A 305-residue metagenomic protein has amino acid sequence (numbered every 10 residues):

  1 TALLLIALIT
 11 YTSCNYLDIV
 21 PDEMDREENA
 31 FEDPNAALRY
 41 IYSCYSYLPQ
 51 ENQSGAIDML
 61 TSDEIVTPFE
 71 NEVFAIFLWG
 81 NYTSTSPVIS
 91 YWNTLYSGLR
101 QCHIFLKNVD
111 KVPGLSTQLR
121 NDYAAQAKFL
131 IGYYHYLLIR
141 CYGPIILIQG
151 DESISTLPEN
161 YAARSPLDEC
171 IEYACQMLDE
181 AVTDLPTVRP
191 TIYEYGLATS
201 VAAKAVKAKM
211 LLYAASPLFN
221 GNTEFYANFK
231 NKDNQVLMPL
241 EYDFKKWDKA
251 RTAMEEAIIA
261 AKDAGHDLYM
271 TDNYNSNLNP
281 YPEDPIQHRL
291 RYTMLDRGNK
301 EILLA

Functional and structural regions predicted by a protein language model:
A2-Y11: Bacterial N-terminal signal peptides
C14-T61: Membrane-proximal, proline-rich intrinsically disordered regions
D33-Q50, E70-Y142, L157-Y195: Conserved, well-structured interaction surfaces
I139-R140, I146, R189, Y213-N222: Short coil/turn linking the two alpha-helices of tandem helical-hairpin repeats
G196-V206, M210: Amphipathic alpha-helical protein-interaction segments enriched in hydrophobic
Y213, Y242-A305: Polar, glycine-rich mid-to-C-terminal structural blocks that act as macromolecule-binding/assembly scaffolds
G221-Y242: A solvent-exposed, charged loop/short amphipathic helix patch at secondary-structure junctions
